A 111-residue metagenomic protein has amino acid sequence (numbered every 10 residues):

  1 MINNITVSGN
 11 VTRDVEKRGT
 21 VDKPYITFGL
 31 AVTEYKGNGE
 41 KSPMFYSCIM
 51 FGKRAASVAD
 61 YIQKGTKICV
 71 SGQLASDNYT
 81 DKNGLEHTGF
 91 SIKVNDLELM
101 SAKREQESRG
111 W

Functional and structural regions predicted by a protein language model:
M1-I5, V15-K23, K36-K41, A56 (+2 more regions): Acidic, gly/ser/pro-rich intrinsically disordered tails
I5-R13, L30, K64-A75, V94-L97: OB-fold and OB-like beta-barrel modules that bind single-stranded nucleic acids
T6, T12, Y25-T27, P43-F45 (+1 more regions): Short coil/loop residues immediately preceding or within conserved phosphate-binding loops of NTP-utilizing enzyme
T27-V32, S47-M50, F90-K93: Short, acidic/hydrophobic/Gly-rich beta-strand patch recurrent on exposed beta strands that often constitutes part
A31-Y35, T80: A generic structural motif
K41-R54: Disulfide-stabilized netrin-like
F51-H87: Beta-rich strand-turn-strand
